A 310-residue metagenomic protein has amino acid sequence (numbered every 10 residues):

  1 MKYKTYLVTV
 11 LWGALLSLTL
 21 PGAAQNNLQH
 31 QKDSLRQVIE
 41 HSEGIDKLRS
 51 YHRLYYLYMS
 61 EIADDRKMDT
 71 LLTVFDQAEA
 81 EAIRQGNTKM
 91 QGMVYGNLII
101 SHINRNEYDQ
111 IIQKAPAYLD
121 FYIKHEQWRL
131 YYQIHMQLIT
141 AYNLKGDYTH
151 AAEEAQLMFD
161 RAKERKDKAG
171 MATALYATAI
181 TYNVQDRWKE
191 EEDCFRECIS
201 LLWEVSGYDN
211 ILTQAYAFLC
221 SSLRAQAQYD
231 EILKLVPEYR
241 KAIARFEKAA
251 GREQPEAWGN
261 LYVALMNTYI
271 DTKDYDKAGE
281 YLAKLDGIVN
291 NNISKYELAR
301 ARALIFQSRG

Functional and structural regions predicted by a protein language model:
M1-L11: Bacterial N-terminal signal peptides that target proteins for export
T9-T19: Bacterial N-terminal signal peptides
G22-G310: A "functional boundary" signal
